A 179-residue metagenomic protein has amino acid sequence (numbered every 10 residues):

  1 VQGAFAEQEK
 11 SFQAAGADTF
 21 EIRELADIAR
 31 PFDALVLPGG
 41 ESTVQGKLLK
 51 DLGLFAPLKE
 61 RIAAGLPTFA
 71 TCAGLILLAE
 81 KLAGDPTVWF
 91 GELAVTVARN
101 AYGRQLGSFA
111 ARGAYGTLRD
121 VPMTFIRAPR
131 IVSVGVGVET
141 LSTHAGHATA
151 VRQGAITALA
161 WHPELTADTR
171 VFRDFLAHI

Functional and structural regions predicted by a protein language model:
V1, T71-A73, L93, R127 (+1 more regions): A secondary-structure boundary/capping signal
V1-D51, A56-R61, T169-I179: N-terminal beta1-alpha1 cap of cysteine-dependent amidohydrolase-like domains
A17-F20, A63, V95, Y102 (+2 more regions): Generic secondary-structure signature for well-ordered alpha-helical cores
T19-F20, T68, I156: Hydrophobic anchor at the start of a short beta-strand that flanks the dinucleotide cofactor-binding loop
I28-P31, A63, V134, R152: Flexible, charged surface loops at secondary-structure boundaries
V36-L37, A70, L159: Redox-cofactor binding/interface segments in oxidoreductases and associated redox assembly factors
E41-A114: Cysteine-nucleophile active-site neighborhood
R99-I179: Amide-donor transfer/coupling interface in amidating biosynthetic enzymes
